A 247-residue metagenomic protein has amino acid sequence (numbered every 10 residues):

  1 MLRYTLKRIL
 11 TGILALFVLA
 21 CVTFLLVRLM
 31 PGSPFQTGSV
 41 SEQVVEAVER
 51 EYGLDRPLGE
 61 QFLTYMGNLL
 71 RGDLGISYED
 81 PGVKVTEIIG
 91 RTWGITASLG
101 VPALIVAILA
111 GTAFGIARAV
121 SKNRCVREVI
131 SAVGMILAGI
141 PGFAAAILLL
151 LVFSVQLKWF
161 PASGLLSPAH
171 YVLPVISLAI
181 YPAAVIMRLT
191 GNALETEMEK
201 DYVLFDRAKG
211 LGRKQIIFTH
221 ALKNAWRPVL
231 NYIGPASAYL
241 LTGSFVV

Functional and structural regions predicted by a protein language model:
M1-A15, V40, K122-R124: Transmembrane alpha-helical segments of polytopic membrane transport and secretion proteins
L2-Y4, I89-V126, G142, L165-V247: Alpha-helical transmembrane segments of integral membrane proteins, especially multi-pass inner/plasma-membrane
G12, T92, T96, A132-G139: Residue-level signal for discrete positions within transmembrane alpha-helices of multi-pass small-molecule
L16-L63, K158-L173: Hydrophobic alpha-helical transmembrane segments of membrane transport/permease proteins and related membrane-embedded
L19, T23-V27, A146, L150 (+3 more regions): Juxtamembrane/transmembrane-helix interface segments of polytopic membrane transporters
T23-L29, Y65-G67, A132-P161, A179-Y181: Membrane-water interface segments at the C-terminal ends of transmembrane alpha-helices in multi-pass inner-membrane
E46-R50, T64, N68, E87 (+4 more regions): Short amphipathic alpha-helical coupling elements at transmembrane boundaries
D55-T112: An internal, D/E-rich "acidic patch" concept
